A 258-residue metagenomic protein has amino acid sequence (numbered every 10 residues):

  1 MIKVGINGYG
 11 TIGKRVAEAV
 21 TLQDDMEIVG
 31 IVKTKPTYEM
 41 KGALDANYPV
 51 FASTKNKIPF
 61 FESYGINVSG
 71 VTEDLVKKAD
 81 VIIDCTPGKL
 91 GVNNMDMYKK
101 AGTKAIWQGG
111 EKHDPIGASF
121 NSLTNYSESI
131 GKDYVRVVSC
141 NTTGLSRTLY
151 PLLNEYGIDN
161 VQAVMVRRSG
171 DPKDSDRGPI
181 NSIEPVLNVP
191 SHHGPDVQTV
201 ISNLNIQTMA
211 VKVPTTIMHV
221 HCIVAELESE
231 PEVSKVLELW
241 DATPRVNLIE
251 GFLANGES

Functional and structural regions predicted by a protein language model:
K3, K14-T72, G157-N160, V164-S258: C-terminal substrate-binding/catalytic lobe of Rossmann-fold NAD(P)-dependent oxidoreductases
Y9-G10: Glycine-rich Rossmann-fold phosphate-binding loop(s) that bind the pyrophosphate of adenine dinucleotide cofactors
L75-K77, K99: A short, aliphatic-rich alpha-helical micro-motif
D80-V81, K104: Structural motif
D84, G131-C140, I180-L187: Flexible, glycine/proline-enriched loop segments at strand-loop-helix junctions that form or flank small-ligand binding
G88-D133: Rossmann-fold NAD(P)-binding glycine/threonine-rich loop
E128-L153: Short alpha-helices
